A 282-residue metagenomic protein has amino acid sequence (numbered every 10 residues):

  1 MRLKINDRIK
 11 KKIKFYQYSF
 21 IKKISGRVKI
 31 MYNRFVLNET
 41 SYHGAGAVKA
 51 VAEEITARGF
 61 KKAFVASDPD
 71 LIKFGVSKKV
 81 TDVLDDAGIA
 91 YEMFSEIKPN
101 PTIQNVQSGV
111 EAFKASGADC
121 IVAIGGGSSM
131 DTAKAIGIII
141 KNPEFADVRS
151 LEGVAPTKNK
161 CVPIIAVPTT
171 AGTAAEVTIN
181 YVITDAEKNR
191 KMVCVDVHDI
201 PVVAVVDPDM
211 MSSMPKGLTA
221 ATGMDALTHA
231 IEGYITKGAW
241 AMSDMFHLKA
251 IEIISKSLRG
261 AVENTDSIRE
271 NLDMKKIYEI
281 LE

Functional and structural regions predicted by a protein language model:
I5-F94: An N-terminal, well-structured beta->alpha segment
Y42-H43, F94-I97, C194, V206: Hydrophobic residues at beta-strand termini and immediately following loops that shape nucleotide-binding pockets
A63-D68, E92-S95, I121-I124, I165 (+1 more regions): Short glycine-rich or small-residue beta-strand-to-loop segments that form or flank ligand, phosphate, metal/Fe-S
I72-F145, G260-D273: N-terminal small/polar loop signature for handling phosphorylated ligands or for N-terminal nucleophile
Q104-V206: Glycine/threonine-rich beta-strand-loop-alpha-helix active-site module that forms ligand/phosphate-binding
N180-E282: Carboxylate- and glycine-rich phosphate/diphosphate-binding segment that chelates Mg2+/Mn2+
